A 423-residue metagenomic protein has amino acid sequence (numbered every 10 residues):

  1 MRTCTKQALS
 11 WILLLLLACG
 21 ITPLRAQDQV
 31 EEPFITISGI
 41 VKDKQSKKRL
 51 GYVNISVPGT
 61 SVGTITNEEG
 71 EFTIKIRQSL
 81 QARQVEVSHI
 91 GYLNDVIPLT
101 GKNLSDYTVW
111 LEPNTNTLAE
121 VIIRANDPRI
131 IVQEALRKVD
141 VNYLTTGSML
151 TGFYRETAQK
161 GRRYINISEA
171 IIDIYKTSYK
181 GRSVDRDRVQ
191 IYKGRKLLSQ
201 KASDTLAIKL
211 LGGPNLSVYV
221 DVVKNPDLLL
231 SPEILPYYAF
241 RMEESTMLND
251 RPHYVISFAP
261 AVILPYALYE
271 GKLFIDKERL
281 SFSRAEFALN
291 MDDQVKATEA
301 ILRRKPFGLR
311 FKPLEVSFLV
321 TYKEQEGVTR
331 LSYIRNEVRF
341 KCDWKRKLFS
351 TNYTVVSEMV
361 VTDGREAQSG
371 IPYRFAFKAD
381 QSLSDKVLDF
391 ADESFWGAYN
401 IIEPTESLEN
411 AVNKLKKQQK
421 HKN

Functional and structural regions predicted by a protein language model:
M1-S38, I55, L118, N423: Bacterial Sec-dependent N-terminal signal peptides
E32-L50: Structural motif
I37-D43, G70-F72, V109, V121: A short, amphipathic beta-strand motif
K47, I74-A82: Short Pro-Gly-centered beta-turn/loop motif in secreted/extracellular proteins
S61-E71: Short, acidic Ser/Thr/Gly-rich low-complexity loop/linker segments typical of extracellular and cell-surface proteins
Q84-I97: A short, solvent-exposed loop/turn motif at the edges and junctions of modular extracellular/periplasmic domains
T108-Y238, N249-P252, I301-L302, P306-N423: Surface-exposed, low-complexity/disordered segments and acidic/polar micro-motifs at processing/linker regions
P226-K277, S281-L289, K323-E324: Extended beta-strand-rich segments in extracellular/periplasmic secretory proteins, especially within noncatalytic
